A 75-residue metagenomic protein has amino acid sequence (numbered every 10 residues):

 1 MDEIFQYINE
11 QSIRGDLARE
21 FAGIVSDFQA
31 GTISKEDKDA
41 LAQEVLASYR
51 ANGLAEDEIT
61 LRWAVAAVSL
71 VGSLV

Functional and structural regions predicted by a protein language model:
M1-F5, R50-V75: Short, cationic, amphipathic peptide segments
M1-I33: Membrane-active, amphipathic/fusogenic segments and juxtamembrane/transmembrane anchors that bind or insert into lipid
E20, A40-A47, N52: Mature extracellular/secreted ectodomains of secretory-pathway proteins
Q29-D37, L54-D57: Charged, low-complexity interaction regions
D37-Q43, L61-V65: Short, charged, amphipathic alpha-helical segments
